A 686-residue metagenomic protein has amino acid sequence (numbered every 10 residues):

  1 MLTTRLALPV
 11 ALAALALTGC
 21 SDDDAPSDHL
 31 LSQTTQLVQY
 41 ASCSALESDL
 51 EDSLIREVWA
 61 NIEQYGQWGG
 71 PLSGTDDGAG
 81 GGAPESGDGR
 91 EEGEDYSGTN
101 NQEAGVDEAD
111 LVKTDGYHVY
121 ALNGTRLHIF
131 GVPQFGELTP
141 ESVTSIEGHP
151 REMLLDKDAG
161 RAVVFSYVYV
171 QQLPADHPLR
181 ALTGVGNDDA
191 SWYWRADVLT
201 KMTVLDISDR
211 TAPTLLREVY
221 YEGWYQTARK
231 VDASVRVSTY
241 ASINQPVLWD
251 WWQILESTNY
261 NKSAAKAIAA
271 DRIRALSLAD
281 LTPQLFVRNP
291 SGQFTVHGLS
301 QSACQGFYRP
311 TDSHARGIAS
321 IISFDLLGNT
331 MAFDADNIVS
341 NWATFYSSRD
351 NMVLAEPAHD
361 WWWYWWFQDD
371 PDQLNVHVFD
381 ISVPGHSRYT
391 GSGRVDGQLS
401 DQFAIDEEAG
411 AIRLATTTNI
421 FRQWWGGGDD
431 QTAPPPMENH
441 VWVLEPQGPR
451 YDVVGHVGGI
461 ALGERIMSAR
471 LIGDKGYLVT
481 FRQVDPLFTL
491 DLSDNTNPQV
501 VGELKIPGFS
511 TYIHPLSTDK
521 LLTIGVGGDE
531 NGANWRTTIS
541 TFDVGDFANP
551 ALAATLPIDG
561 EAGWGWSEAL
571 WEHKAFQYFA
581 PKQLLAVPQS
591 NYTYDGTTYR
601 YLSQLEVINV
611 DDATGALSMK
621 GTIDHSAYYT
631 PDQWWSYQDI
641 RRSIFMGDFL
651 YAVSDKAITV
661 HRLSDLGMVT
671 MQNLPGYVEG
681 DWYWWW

Functional and structural regions predicted by a protein language model:
M1-L6: Positively charged n-region of N-terminal signal peptides that target proteins for export
A7-A16: Bacterial N-terminal signal peptides
C20-W686: Beta-sheet-rich non-transmembrane sensory/scaffold domains
